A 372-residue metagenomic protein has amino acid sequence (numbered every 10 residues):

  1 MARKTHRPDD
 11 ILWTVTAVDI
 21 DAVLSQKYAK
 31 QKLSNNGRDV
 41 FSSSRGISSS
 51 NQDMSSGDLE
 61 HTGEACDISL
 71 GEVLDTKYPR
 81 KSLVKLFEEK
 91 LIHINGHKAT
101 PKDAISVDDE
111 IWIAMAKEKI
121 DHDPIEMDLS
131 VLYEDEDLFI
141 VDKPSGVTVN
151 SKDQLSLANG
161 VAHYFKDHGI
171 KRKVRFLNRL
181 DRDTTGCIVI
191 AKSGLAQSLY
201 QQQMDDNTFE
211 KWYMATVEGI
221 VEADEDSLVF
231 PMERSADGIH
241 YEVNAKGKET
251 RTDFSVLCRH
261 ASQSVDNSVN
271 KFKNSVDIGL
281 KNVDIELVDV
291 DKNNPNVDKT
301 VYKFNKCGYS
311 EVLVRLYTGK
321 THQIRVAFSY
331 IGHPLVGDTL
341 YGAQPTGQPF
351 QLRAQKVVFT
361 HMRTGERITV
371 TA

Functional and structural regions predicted by a protein language model:
M1-A372: RNA pseudouridine synthases
